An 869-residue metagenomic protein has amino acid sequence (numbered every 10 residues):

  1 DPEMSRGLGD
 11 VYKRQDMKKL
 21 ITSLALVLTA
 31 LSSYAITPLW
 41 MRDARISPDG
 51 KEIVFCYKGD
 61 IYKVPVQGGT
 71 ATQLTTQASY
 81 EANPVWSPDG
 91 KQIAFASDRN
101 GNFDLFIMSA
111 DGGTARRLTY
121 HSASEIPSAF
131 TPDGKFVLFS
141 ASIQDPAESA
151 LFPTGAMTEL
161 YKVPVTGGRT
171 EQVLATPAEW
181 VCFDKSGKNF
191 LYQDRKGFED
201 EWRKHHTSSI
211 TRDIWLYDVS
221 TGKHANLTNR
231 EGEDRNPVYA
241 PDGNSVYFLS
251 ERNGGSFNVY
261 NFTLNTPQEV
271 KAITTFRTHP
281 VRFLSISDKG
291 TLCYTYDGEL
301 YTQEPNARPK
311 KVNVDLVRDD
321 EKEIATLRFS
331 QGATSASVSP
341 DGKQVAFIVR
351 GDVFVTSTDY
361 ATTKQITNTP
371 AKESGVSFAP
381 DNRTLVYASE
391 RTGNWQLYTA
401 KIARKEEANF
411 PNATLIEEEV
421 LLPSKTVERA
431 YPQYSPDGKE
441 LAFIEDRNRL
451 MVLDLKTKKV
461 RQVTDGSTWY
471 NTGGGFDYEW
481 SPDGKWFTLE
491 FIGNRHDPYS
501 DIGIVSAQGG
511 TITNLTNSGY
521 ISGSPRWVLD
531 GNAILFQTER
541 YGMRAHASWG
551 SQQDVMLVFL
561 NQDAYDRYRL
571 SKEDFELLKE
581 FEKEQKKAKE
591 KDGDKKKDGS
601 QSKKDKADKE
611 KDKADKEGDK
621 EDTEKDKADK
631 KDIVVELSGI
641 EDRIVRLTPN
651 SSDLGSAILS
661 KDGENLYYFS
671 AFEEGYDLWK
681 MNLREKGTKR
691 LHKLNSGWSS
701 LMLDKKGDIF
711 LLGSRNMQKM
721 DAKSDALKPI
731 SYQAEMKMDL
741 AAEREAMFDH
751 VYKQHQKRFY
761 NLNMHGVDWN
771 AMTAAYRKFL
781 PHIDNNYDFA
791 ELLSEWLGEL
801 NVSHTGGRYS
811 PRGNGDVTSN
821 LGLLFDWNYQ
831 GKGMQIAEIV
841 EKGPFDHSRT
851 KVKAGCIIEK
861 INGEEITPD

Functional and structural regions predicted by a protein language model:
D1-Q15: Single conserved hydrophobic/aromatic residue that forms the stacking wall/gate of nucleotide- or nucleobase-binding
R6, R45-G50, P84-Q92, S128-F136 (+10 more regions): Blade-terminus and WD-like Trp-Asp/Gly-His loop motifs, strongest in beta-propeller folds
A35-M41, G69-A71, V317-S330, T414-L421 (+1 more regions): A short helix->beta-strand "capping" segment at the edge of beta-propeller domains
I36-P38, C56-Y62, T75-E81, A94-F106 (+26 more regions): A flexible loop/linker signature enriched in serine peptidases of the S9 family
I36-Y62, Q331-G351, T648-E664: Beta-strand-rich domains and repeat architectures in extracellular enzymes and scaffolds, especially beta-propellers
K271-S285, T513-P525, T648-G655, K689-L701: Conserved blade-ending motifs and adjacent loop-strand segments that build the rim/top face of beta-propeller domains
P781-K832: Extended, small/polar residue-biased N-terminal targeting/export presequences and adjacent propeptide/linker tracts
D816-P868: PDZ/PDZ-like domain segments forming the peptide/carboxylate-binding groove, activating on the N-terminal beta-strands
